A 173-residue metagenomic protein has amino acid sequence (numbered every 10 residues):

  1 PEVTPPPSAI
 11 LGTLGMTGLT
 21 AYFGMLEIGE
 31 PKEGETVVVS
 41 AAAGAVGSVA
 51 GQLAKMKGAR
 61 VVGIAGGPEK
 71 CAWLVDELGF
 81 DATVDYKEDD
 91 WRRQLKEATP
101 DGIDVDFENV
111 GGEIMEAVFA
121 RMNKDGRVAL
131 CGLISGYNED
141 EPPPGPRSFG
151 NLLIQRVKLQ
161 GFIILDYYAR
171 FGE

Functional and structural regions predicted by a protein language model:
P1-V3, A65, K87, G132 (+2 more regions): Residues at the C-termini of beta-strands that transition into short coil/loop
P5-P7, L11-D89: Mid-domain Rossmann-like dinucleotide-binding core that forms the NAD(H)/NADP(H) cofactor-binding site
P31, T99, M122-N123: A generic alpha-to-beta junction signature in SAM-dependent methyltransferases
S40-A42, I64, F107-N109, C131 (+1 more regions): SDR active-site strand-loop-helix element
G67, D89, G112, I134-S135: Flexible glycine-rich beta->alpha loop in the catalytic core of nucleotide-sugar glycosyltransferases
V75, E113-E173: Glycine-rich phosphate-binding loop and adjacent beta-alpha segment of Rossmann(oid) nucleotide-cofactor-binding
D90-P100: Short amphipathic alpha-helix with an adjacent loop that forms part of the alpha/beta core around
D101-E108, G126-R127: Short SAM/SAH-binding signature in class I
